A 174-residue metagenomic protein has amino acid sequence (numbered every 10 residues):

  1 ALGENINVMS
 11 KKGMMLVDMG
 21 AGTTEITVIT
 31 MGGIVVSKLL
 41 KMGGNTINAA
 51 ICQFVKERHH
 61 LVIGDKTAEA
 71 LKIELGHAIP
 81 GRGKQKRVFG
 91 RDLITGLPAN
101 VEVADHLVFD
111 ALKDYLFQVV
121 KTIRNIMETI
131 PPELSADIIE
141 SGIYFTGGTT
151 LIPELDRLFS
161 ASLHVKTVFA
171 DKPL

Functional and structural regions predicted by a protein language model:
A1, K41-M42, F169-L174: Active-site nucleophile and cofactor-binding loops and adjacent substrate-binding regions of central metabolic enzymes
A1-V17: Conserved phosphate-binding catalytic cores of ATP/NTP-utilizing and phosphoryl-transfer enzymes
I6, N125-E133: Conserved helix-loop functional segments at active or binding sites
M9-G13, T23-T24, E140: Short coil/turn connectors at secondary-structure junctions
L16-T23, I29-G33, G43-N45, I123 (+1 more regions): A short acidic Gly-Thr/Ser loop motif
T30-F117, E128, I138: Phosphate-binding glycine-rich/basic clefts of nucleotide- and phosphate-handling proteins, predominantly
P80, S135-F159: Glycine-rich phosphate-binding loops at beta-strand->alpha-helix junctions
R157-L174: Conserved phosphate-binding/catalytic loops in two-lobed NTP-binding clefts
